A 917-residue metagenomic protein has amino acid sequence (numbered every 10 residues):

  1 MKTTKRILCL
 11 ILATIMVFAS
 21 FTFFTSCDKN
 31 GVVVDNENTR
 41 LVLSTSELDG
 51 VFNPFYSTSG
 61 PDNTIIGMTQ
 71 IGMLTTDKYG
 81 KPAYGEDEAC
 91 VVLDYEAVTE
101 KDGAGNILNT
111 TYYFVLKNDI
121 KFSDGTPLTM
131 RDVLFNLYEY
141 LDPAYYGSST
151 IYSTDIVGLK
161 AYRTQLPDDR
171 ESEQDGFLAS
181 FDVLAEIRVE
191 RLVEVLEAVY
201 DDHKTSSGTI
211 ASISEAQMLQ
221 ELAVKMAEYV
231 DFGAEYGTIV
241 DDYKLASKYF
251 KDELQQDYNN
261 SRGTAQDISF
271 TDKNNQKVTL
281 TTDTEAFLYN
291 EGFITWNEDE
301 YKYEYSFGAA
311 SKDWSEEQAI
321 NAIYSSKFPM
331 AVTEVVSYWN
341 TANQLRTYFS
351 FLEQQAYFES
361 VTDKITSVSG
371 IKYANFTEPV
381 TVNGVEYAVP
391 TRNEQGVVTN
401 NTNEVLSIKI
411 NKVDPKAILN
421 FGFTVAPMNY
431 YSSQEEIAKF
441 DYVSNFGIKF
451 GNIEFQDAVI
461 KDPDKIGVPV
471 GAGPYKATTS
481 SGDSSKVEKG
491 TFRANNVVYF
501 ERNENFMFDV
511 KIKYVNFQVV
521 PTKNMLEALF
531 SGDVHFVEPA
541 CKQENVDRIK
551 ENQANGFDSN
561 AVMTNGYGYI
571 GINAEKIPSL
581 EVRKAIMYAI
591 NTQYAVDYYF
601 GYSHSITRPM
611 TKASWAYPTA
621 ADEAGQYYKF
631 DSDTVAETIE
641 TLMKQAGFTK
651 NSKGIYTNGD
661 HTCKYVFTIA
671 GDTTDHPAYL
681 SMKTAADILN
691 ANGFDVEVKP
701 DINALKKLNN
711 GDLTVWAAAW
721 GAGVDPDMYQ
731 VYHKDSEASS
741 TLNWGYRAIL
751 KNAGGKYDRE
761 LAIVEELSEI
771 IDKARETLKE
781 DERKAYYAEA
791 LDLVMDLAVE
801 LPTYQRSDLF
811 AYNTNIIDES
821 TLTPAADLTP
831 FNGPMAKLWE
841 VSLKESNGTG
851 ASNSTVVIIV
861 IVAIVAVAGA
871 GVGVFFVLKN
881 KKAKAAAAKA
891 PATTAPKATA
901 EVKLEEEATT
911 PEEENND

Functional and structural regions predicted by a protein language model:
S20-E37, N853-S854, V874-K881: Sec-dependent signal peptide cleavage junction
S44-I107, V115: N-terminal lobe/hinge region of extracytoplasmic solute-binding protein
I65, P415, A426, Y588-A624 (+7 more regions): Detector for C-terminal structural segments
T75-Y79, K412-D414, G422-V510, Y514 (+2 more regions): Gly/Pro-rich hinge or "lid" segments in bacterial periplasmic/extracellular proteins
T150-N452: Surface-exposed binding/hinge segments that line and control ligand-binding clefts or catalytic entry sites
P463, N496-D547: Ligand-site clamp/hinge motif
K476-T478, K486-E501, P578-D687, A691 (+1 more regions): Append "and occasionally in soluble cytosolic enzymes with long acidic Gly/Pro-rich linkers
E501-N505, V562-A585, A589, Y598-Y599 (+3 more regions): A bilobed periplasmic-binding-protein/Venus flytrap-type ligand-binding module shared by bacterial periplasmic
